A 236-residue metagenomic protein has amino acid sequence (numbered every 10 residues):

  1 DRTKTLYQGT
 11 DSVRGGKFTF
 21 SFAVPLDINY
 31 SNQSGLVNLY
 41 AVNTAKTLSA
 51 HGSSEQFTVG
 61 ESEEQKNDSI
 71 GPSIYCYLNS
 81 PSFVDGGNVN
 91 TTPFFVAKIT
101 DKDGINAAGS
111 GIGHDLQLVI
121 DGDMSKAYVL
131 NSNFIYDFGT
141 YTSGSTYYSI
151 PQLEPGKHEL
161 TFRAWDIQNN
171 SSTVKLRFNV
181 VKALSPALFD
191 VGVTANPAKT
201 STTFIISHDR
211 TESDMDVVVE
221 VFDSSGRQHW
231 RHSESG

Functional and structural regions predicted by a protein language model:
D1-G60, Y75-S82, V96-K182: Long, low-complexity serine/threonine/glycine- and acidic-rich segments characteristic of extracellular
Q8-V13, D27, D85, S149-P151 (+3 more regions): Short, contiguous acidic/charged loop-to-helix segments that flank catalytic cores in large enzymes
G60-P93, V181-P197: Short, compositionally biased P/S/T/A/G/V-rich stretches that sit at domain boundaries
V89-K102, F204-S207: Extracellular ectodomain surface segments
V181-E220, S233-S235: Glycine-centered coil/turn sites that cap beta-strands in beta-rich domains
